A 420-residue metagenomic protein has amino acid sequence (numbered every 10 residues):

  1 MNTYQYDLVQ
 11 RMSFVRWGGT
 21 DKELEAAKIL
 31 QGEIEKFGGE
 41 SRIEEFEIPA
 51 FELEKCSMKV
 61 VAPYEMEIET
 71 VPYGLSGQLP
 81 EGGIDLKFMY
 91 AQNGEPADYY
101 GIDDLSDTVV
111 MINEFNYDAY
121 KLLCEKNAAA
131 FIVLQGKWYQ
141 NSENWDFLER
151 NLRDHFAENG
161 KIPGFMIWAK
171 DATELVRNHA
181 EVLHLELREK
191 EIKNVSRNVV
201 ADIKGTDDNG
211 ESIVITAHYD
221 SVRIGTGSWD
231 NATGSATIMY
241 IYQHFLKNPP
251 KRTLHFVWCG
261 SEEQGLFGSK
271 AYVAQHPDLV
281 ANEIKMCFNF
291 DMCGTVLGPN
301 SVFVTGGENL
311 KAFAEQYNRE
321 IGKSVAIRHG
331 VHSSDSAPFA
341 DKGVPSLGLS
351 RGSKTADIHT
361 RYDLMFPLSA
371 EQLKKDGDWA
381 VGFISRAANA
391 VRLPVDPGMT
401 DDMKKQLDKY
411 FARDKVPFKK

Functional and structural regions predicted by a protein language model:
N2, Q10-V109: Noncatalytic luminal/extracellular "stalk/propeptide" segments of secretory-pathway proteins
N2-D21, L30-S41, T108-N113, A130 (+3 more regions): Catalytic-core environment of secreted peptidases
N2-Y6, W17-K28, N113-Y117, M166 (+5 more regions): Soluble non-cytosolic domains of exported or imported proteins
S13-D21, V109-E114, G160-I162, L187-R188 (+4 more regions): Second-shell loop/turn segments in exported
I68-A157, K161-P163, V325: Extracellular/luminal Protease-associated
L75-P96, E149-S228, Q243-K247, K251-T253: Soluble metallo-hydrolase cores and metallopeptidase-like ectodomains found primarily in the secretory/periplasmic
Q243, A356-K420: His/Asp/Glu-rich mid-to-C-terminal helical/loop segments that flank catalytic regions of hydrolases
P250, C259-D357: Metal-dependent peptidase/peptidase-like ectodomains
